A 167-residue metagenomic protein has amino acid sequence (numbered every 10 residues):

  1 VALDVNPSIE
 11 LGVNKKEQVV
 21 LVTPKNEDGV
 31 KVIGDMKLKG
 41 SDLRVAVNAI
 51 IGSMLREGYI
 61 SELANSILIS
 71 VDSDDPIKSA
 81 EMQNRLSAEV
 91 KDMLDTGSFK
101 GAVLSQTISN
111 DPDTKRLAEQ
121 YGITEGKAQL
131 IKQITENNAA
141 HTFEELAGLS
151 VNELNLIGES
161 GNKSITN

Functional and structural regions predicted by a protein language model:
V1-N167: Polar, acidic low-complexity tracts enriched in Ser/Thr/Gln/Glu with frequent Gly/Pro and Thr-Pro motifs
